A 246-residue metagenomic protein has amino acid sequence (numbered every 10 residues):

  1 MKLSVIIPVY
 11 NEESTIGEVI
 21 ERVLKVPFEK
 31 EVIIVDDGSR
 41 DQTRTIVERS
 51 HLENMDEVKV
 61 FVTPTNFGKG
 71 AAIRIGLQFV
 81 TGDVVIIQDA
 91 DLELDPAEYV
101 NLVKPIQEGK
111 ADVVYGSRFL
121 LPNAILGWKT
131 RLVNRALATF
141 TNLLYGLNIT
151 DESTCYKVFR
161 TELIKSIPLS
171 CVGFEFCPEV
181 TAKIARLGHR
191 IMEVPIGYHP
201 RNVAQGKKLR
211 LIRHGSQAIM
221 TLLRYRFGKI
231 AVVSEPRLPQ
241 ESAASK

Functional and structural regions predicted by a protein language model:
M1, L144-L147, L169-K246: Hydrophobic helical membrane-anchoring modules
I7-E21, G38: Active-site beta-to-alpha loop of glycosyltransferases that engages the nucleotide-sugar donor
S14-E18, D41-S50: Acidic helix N-cap motif at the loop->helix transition within catalytic regions of sugar-transfer enzymes
E21-K30: Short, acidic, metal-binding catalytic loop of nucleotide-sugar glycosyltransferases
K30-I33, R44-F79: Conserved donor nucleotide-binding strand/loop of the catalytic core
D36-T45, L92: A conserved acidic beta->alpha catalytic loop
T63-T65, K69-F79, V84, P96-F174 (+1 more regions): Acceptor/aglycone-binding surface of glycosyltransferases and processive sugar-polymer synthases
